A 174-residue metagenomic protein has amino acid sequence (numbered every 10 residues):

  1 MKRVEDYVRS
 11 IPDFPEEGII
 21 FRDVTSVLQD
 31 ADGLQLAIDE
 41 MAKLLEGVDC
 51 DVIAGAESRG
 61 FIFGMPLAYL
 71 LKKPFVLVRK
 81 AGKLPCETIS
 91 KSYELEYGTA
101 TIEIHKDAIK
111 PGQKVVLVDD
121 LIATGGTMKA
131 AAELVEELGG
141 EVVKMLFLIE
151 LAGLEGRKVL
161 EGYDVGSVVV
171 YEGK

Functional and structural regions predicted by a protein language model:
M1-C50, A100: Active-site-facing substrate-recognition patch
D6-Y7, A130-K174: PRPP-dependent phosphoribosyltransferase catalytic core
G18, I53, F75, M145: Residue-level signature of catalytic and energy-coupling elements of molecular machines, predominantly ATP/GTP-dependent
D49-E57: Short glycine-rich phosphate-binding loop at a beta-alpha junction
D51, Q113, V143: Conserved acidic residues
I62-L71: Short Gly/Thr/Asp-enriched flexible loops that form oxyanion-binding sites at enzyme active sites
P74-V116: Short, glycine/charge-rich flexible loops or terminal/linker lids adjacent to PRPP-binding catalytic cores
D120, G125: Conserved G/P- and acidic residue-centered "switch" motifs that form tight phosphate/ATP-binding loops in soluble
